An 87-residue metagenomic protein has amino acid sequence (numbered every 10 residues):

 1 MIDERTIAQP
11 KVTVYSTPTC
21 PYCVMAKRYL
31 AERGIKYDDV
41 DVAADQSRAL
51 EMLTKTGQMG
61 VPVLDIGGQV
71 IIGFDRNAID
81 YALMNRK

Functional and structural regions predicted by a protein language model:
I2-K36: Local sequence-structure signature of Cys/Sec-based thiol-disulfide redox active-site neighborhoods
P21, A44, I71: Glycine-/small-residue-rich active-site loops that bind phosphorylated ligands and cofactors
P21, S47, A78: Short alpha-helical
K36-R48, Q58: Thiol-based oxidoreductase modules, predominantly thioredoxin-like and allied folds used for disulfide exchange
T54-G60: Major-groove DNA-recognition helix of helix-turn-helix-type DNA-binding domains
P62-I72: A short, hydrophobic beta-strand/beta-hairpin element that forms part of a small beta-sheet core
I79-K87: Thiol-/selenol-based redox modules, centered on thioredoxin-like and closely related oxidoreductase domains
